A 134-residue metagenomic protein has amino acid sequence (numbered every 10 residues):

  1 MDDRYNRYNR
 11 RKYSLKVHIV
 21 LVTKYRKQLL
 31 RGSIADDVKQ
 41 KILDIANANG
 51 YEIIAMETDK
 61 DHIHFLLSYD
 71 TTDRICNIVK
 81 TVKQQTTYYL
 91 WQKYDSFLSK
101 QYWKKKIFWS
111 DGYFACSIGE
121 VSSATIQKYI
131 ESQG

Functional and structural regions predicted by a protein language model:
M1-G134: Basic nucleic-acid-binding interfaces
